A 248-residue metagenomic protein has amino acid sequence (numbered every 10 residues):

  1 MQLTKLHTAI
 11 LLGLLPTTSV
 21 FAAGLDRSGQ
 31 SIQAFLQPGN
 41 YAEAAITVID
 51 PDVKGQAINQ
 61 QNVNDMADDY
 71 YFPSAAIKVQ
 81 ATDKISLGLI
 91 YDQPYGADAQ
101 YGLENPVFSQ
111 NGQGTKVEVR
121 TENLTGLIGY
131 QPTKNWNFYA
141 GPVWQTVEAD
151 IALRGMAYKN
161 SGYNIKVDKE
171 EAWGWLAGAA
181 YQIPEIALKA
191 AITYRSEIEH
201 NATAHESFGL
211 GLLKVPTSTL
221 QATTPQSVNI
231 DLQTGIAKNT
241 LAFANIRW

Functional and structural regions predicted by a protein language model:
Q2-G102: N-terminal, post-signal peptide beta-strand-biased segments of exported outer-membrane/organellar beta-barrel and other
L25-D26, G55-N62, Y71-F72, A81-W248: Outer-membrane beta-barrel porins/channels
